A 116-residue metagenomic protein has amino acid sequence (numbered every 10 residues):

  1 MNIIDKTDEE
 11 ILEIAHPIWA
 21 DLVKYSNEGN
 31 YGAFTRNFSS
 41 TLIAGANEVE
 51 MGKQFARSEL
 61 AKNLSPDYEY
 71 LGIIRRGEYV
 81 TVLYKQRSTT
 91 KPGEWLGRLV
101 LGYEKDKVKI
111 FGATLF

Functional and structural regions predicted by a protein language model:
M1-E28: Short, low-complexity N-terminal intrinsically disordered segments enriched in polar/charged residues
S26, N30, E59-K62: Short amphipathic alpha-helical segments enriched in hydrophobics
N27, Y103-D106: Polar, enzyme-active/binding microenvironments
N27-T41: Short, well-ordered alpha-helical segments enriched in acidic and aromatic residues
T41-R57: A solvent-exposed, acidic/Ser-Thr-rich amphipathic alpha-helical stretch
K53-Y103, G112-F116: Surface-exposed, charged secondary-structure patches
